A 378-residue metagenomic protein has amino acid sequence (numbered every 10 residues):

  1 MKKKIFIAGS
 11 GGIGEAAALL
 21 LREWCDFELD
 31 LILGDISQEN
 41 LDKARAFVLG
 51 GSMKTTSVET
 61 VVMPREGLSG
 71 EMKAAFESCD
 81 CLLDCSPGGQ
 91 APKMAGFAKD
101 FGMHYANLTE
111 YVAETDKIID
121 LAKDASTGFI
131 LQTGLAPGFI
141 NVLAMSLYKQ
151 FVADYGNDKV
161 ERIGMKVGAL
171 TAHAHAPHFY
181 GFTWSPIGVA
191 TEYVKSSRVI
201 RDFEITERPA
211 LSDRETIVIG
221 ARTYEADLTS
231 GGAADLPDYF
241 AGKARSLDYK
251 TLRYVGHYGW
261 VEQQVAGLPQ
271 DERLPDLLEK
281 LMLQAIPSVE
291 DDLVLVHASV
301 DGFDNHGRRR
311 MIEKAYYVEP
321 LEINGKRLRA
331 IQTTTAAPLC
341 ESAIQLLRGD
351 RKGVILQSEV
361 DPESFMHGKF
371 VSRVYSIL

Functional and structural regions predicted by a protein language model:
I5-G11: Conserved N-terminal Rossmann-fold NAD(P)-binding element of oxidoreductases
G14-E15: N-terminal Rossmann-fold NAD(P) dinucleotide-binding loop
I36-N40, V112: Helix N-cap at the beta1-alpha1 junction of Rossmann-like dinucleotide-binding domains, i.e., the first residues
R65-E77: Conserved Rossmann-fold cofactor-binding substructure of NAD(P)-dependent oxidoreductases
E71, L82-A98, V112-A113: Beta-loop-alpha module in the N-terminal Rossmann-like domain of NAD(P)-dependent dehydrogenases, especially those
F76, D80-D84, Y105-N107: N-terminal Rossmann-like NAD(P) cofactor-binding module of classical short-chain dehydrogenase/reductase
L108-F129: Rossmann-fold NAD(P)-binding glycine/threonine-rich loop
Q150-L378: C-terminal catalytic/substrate-binding lobe primarily of soluble NAD(P)-dependent oxidoreductases
